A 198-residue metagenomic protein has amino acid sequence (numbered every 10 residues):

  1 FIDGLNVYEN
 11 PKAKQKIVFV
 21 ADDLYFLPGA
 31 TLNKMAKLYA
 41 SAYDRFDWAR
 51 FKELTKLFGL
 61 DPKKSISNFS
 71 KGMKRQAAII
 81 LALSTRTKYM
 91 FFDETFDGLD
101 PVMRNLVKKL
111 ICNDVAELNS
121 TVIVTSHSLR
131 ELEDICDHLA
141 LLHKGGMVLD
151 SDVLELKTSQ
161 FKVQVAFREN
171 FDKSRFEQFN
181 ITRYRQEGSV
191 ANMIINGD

Functional and structural regions predicted by a protein language model:
F1-A13: Conserved ABC transporter NBD signature motif
K12, A21-A77: ABC-family P-loop ATPase nucleotide-binding domains
R86: Conserved catalytic motifs of ABC-family nucleotide-binding domains
M90-E94: Catalytic Walker B motif of ABC-type/P-loop ATPase nucleotide-binding domains
D97-L99: ABC ATPase nucleotide-binding domain "signature" loop
P101-M103: Helix N-cap at the start of a conserved alpha-helix in ABC-type nucleotide-binding domains
L106-G197: ABC transporter nucleotide-binding domain
